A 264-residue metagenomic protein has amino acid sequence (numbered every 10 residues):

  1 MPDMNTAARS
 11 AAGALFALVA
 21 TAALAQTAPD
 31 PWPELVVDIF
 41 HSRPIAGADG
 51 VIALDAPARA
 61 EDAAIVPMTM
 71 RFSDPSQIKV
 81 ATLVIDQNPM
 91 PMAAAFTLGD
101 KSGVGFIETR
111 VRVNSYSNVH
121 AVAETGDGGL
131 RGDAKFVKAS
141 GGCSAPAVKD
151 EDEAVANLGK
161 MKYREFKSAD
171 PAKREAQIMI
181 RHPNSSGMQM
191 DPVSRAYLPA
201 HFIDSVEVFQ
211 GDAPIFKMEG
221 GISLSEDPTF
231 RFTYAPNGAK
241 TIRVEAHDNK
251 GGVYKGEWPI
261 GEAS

Functional and structural regions predicted by a protein language model:
M1-A12: Bacterial N-terminal signal peptides that target proteins for export
A20-A22: N-terminal signal peptide c-region/cleavage motif recognized by signal peptidases
V36-A63, E151-K173: N-terminal edge beta-strand
D55, V66-D74, E175-P183, D191-A196: Short edge beta-strand/loop segments characteristic of extracellular beta-sandwich folds
D100-E108, I222-R231: Aromatic sugar-binding surface patches on proteins that engage polysaccharides or sugar-phosphate polymers
R110-Y116, T233-A239: Surface-exposed, short loops/turns at beta-strand junctions within beta-sandwich domains
T125-G132, H247-G256: Short acidic/polar inter-strand loop motif in beta-rich domains
F136-G142, P259-S264: Short beta-strand edge segments in extracellular beta-sheet folds
